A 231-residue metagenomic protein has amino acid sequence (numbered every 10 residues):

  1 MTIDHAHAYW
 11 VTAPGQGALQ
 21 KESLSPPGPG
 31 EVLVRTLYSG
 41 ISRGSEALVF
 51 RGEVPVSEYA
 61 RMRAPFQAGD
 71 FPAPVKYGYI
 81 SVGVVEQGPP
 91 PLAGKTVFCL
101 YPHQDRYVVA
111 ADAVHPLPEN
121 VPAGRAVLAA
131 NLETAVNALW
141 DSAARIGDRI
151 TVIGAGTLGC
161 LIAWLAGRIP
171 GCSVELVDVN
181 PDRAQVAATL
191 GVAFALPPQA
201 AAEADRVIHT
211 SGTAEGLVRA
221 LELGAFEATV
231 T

Functional and structural regions predicted by a protein language model:
T12-G15, G28: Residue-level recognition of beta-strand termini and adjacent short loop/turns
S25-I41, V49-Y101: Glycine-rich beta-strand-centered segment in the early N-terminal region that forms part of a ligand/cofactor-binding
G30, G147, F226-E227: Beta-strand-connecting loops/turns
F98-A111: A structural motif shared across PLP-dependent enzymes of the aminotransferase-like
Y101, A130, S211: Glycine-rich, N-terminal phosphate-binding loop of Rossmann-like dinucleotide-binding domains
V108-V121, C172: Short, compositionally biased
P122-A200, D205: Mid-domain Rossmann-like dinucleotide-binding core that forms the NAD(H)/NADP(H) cofactor-binding site
T189-T231: Glycine-rich cofactor phosphate-binding loops and adjacent beta1-alpha1 units of small-molecule cofactor enzyme domains
